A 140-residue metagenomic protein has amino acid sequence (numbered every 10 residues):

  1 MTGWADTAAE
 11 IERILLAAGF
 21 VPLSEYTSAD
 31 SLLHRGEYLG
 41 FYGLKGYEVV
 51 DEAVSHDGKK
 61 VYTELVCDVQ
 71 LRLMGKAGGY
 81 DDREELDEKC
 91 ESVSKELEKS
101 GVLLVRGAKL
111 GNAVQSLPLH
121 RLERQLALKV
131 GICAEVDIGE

Functional and structural regions predicted by a protein language model:
M1-S31, R35, K45-E140: Charged, amphipathic alpha-helical segments and their flanking helix caps
G40-F41: Amphipathic hydrophobic-ligand
